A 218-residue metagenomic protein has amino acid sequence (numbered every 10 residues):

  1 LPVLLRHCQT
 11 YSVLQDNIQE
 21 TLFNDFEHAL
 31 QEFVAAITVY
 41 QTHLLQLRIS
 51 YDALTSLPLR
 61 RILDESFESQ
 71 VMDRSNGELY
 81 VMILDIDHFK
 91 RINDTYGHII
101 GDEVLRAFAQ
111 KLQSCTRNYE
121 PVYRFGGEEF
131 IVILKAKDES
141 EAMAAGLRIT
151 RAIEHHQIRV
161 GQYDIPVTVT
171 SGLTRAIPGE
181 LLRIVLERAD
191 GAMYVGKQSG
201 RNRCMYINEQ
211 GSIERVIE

Functional and structural regions predicted by a protein language model:
L4-L54, R61-M72, E78, P121-Y123: Signal-transducing coiled-coil linker helices
L44-S50, L54, I62, S66-S75 (+6 more regions): Regulatory and interdomain segments flanking nucleotide-handling catalytic cores in signaling/defense enzymes
Q46-E65, L84-H98, R106: Conserved nucleotide-binding and Mg2+-coordinating catalytic segments in signaling enzymes
S66-Y96, Q110-L112, Y123, A142: Active-site-proximal structural segments of metal-dependent nucleotidyl cyclase/transferase enzymes
N93, T150, E154, D190-M193 (+1 more regions): Protein kinase-like catalytic domain
N93-G101, G126-G127, G161, G200-R201: A short glycine-centered flexible hinge/capping loop motif at secondary-structure junctions
A107-I184, Y206-N208: GGDEF/GGEEF active-site signature
R188-G211: Catalytic/regulatory signature loops of cyclic-dinucleotide turnover enzymes and related class III nucleotidyl cyclases
